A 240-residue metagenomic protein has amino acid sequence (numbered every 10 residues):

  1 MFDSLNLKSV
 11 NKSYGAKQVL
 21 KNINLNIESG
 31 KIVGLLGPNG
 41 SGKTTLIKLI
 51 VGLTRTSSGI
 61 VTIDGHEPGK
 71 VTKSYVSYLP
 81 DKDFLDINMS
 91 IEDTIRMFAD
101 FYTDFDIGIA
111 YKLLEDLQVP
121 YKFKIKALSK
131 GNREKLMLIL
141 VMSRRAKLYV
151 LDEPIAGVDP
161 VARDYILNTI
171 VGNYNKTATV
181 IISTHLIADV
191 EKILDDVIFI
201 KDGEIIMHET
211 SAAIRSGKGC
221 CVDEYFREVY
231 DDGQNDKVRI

Functional and structural regions predicted by a protein language model:
V33-P38: The feature captures the beta-strand-to-loop junction immediately N-terminal to the Walker
V51: Helix-to-loop junction immediately C-terminal to a conserved catalytic motif
S58-T72: Conserved ABC transporter NBD signature motif
D81-L136, R144: ABC-family P-loop ATPase nucleotide-binding domains
Y149-E153, V158: Catalytic Walker B motif of ABC-type/P-loop ATPase nucleotide-binding domains
R163-K176: Helical segment within the ABC ATPase nucleotide-binding domain
